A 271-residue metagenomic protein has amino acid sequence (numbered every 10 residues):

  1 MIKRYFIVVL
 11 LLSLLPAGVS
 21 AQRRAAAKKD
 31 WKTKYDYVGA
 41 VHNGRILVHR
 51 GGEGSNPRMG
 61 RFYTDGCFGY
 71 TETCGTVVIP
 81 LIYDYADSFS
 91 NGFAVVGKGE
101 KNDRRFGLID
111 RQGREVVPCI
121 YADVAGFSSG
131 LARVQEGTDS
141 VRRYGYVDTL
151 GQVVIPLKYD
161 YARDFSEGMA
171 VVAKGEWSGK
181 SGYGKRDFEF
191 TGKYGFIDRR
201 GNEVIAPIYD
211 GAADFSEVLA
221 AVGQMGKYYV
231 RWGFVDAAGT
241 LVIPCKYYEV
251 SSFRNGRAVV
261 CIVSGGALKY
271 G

Functional and structural regions predicted by a protein language model:
M1-Y5, A21-Q22: Positively charged n-region of N-terminal signal peptides that target proteins for export
Y5-L15: Sec-dependent N-terminal signal peptides
A17-V19: Hydrophobic alpha-helical membrane-insertion segments, chiefly the h-region of N-terminal signal peptides
Q22-G271: Residue-level detector of conserved, function-critical positions
